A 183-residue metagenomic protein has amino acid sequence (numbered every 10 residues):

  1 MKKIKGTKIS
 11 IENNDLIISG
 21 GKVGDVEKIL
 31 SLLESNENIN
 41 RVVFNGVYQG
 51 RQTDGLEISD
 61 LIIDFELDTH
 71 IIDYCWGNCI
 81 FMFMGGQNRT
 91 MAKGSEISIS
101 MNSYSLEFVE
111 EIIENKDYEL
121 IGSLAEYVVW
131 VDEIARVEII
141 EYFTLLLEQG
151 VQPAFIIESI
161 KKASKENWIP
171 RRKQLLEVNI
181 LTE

Functional and structural regions predicted by a protein language model:
K2-I29: STAS-typified acidic loop motif
V23-G24, Q49-L56, D73, G77 (+2 more regions): Soluble non-cytosolic domains of exported or imported proteins
V26-L30, G55-S59, I63, I80 (+5 more regions): Extracytoplasmic/secreted envelope proteins and their assembly/folding machinery, especially bacterial periplasmic
L33-E37, G46, I62, E66 (+6 more regions): Sec/Tat-exported extracytoplasmic proteins
N36-D54, D68-Y74: Short, glycine-/small-residue-enriched flexible loop/hinge segments at domain edges that mediate gating
R41, H70-D73, A92-G94, Q152-K162: Surface-exposed patches in mature extracellular/periplasmic domains of secreted proteins
Y48, I63-I112: Glycine-rich beta-to-alpha active-site loop
V109-E183: Charged, glycine-interspersed solvent-exposed loop segments at helix/strand-loop junctions that cap or gate access
